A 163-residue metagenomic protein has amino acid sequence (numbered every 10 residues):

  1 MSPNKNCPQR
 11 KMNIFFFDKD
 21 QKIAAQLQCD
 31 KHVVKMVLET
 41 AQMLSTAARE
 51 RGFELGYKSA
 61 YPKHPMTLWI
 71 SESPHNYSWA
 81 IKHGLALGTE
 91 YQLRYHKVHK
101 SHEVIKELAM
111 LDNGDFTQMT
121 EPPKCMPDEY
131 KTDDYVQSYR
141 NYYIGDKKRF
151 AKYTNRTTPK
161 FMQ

Functional and structural regions predicted by a protein language model:
S2-K63, T67-Q163: Sequence termini and other peripheral, non-core segments
